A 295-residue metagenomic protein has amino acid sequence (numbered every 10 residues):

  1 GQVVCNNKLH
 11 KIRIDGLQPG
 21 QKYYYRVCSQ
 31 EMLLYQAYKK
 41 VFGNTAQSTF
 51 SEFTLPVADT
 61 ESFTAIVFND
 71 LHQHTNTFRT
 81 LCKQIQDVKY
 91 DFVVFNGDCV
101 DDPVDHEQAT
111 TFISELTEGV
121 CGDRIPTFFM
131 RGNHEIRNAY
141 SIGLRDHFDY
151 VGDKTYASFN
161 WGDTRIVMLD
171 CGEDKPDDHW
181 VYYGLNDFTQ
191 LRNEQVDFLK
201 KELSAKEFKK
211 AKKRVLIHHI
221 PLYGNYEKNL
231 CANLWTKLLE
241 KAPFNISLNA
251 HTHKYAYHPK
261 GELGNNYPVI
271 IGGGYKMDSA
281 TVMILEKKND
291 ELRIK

Functional and structural regions predicted by a protein language model:
G1-V67, Q86-K89, D290-K295: Acidic, histidine-bearing metal-coordination/catalytic regions of metal-dependent phosphoesterases
R13, V27-E52, E107-S204, L234-P243 (+2 more regions): Extended active-site neighborhood of metal-dependent phosphoesterases/phosphodiesterases
E61-A139, F148: Conserved, compact domain cores that house catalytic/ligand-binding motifs in diverse enzymes and effector modules
S62-F63, D91, Y156, D163-T164 (+1 more regions): Alpha/beta-hydrolase fold active-site loops
I66-N69, F92-D98, I125-N133, V215-H219 (+2 more regions): Active-site neighborhood of phospho(di)ester-bond hydrolases with catalytic His/Asp-centered motifs
V100, L203-N225: Short acidic, glycine-rich surface-loop motifs adjacent to enzyme active sites
Y226-C231: Active-site His/acidic residue clusters
